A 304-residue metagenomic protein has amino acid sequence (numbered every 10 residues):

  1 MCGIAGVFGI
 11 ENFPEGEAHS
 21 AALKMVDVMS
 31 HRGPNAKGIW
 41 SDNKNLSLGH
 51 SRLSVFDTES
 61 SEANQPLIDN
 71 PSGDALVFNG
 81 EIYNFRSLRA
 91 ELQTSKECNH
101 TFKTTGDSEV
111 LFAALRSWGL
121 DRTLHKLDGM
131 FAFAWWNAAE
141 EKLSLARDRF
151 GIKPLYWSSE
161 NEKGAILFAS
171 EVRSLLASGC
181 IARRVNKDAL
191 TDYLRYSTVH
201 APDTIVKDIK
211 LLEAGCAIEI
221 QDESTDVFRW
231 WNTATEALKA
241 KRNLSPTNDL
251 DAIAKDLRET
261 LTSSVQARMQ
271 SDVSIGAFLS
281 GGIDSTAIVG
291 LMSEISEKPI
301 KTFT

Functional and structural regions predicted by a protein language model:
M1-T304: Cysteine-centered catalytic environments shared across enzyme families
